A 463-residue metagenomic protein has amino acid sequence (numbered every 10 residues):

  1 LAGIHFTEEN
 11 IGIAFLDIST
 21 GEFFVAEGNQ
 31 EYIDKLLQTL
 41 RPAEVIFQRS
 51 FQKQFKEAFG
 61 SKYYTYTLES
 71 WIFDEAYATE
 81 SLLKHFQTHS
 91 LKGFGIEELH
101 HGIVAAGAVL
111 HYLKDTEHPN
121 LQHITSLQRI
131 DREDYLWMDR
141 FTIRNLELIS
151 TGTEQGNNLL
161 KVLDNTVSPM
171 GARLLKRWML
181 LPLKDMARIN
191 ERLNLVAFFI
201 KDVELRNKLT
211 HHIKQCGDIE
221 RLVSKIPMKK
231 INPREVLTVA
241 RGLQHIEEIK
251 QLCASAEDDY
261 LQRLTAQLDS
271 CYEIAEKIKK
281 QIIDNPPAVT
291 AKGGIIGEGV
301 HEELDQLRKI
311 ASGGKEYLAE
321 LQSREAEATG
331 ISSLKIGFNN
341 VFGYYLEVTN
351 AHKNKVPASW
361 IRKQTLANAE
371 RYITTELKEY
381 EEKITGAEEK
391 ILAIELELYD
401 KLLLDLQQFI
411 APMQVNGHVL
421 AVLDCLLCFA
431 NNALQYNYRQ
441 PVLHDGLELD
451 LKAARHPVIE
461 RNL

Functional and structural regions predicted by a protein language model:
L1-F198, N207, H211-K214, D218-P227 (+2 more regions): Charged catalytic and DNA/RNA-contacting regions of genome-maintenance and nucleic-acid-processing enzymes
N120-I130, R324-G337, A430-A453: Long, charged, glycine-rich C-terminal linkers/tails
I189-R192, H212, C216, G314 (+2 more regions): Intracellular alpha-helical coupling/juxtamembrane segments of multi-pass membrane proteins
A275, Q281, Y344-W360, Y436: Cytosolic, long alpha-helical scaffolding segments
S312-F338, P412, N416-L426: Coiled-coil termination/hinge junctions
E347, K355, H418-L463: Conserved NTPase motor "head" modules and their coupling/switch loops across ABC/AAA+ ATPases, GTPases, and GHKL ATPases
L366, E370-L404: Extended, charged coiled-coil "arm/hinge" scaffolds of SMC/Rad50-like chromosome-maintenance ATPases and other large
